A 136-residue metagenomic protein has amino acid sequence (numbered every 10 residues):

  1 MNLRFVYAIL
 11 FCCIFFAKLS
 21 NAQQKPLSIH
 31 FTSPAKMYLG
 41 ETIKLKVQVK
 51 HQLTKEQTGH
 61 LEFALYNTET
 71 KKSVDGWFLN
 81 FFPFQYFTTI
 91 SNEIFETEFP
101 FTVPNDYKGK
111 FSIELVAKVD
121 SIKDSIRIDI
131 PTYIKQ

Functional and structural regions predicted by a protein language model:
M1-Q24: Bacterial Sec-dependent N-terminal signal peptides
K18-Q136: C-terminal segments of large proteins
